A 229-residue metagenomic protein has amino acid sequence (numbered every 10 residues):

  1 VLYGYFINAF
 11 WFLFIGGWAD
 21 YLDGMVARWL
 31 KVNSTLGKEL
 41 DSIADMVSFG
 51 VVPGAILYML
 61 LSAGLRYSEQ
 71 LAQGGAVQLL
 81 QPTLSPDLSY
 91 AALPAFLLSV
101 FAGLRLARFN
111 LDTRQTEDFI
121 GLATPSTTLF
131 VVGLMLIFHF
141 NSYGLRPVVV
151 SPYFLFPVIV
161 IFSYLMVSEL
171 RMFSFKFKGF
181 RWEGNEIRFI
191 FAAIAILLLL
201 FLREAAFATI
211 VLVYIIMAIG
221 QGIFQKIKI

Functional and structural regions predicted by a protein language model:
V1-E39, T83, D87-S99: Membrane-embedded alpha-helical segments that form the functional core of polytopic membrane enzymes, especially those
V1-W11, G54-L93, L134-F154, F201-A205: Helix-coil boundary and interhelical linker segments in multi-pass alpha-helical membrane proteins
W11-I15, I43-S48, P53: Functional transmembrane alpha-helices
I15, A19, P53, V100-G103 (+2 more regions): Alpha-helical transmembrane segments of polytopic integral membrane proteins, especially the permease/helical cores
A27-F49, P82-L84, R114-L122: Juxtamembrane helix-capping/reentrant segments at transmembrane boundaries
R28-W29, Y58-M59, R108: Transmembrane helix-loop junction
S89-F130: Hydrophobic, well-structured mid-protein blocks that either form specific transmembrane helices
T116-I229: C-terminal membrane-associated helical module and adjoining short loops/tails
